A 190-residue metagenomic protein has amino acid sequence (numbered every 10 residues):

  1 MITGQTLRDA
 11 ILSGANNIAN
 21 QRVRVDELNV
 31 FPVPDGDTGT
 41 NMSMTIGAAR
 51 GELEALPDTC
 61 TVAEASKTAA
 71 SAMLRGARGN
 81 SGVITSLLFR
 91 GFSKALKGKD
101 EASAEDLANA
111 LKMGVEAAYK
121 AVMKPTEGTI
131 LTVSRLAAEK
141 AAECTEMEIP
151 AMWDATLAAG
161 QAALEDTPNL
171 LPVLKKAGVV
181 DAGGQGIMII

Functional and structural regions predicted by a protein language model:
M1-I190: N-terminal loops that bind phosphate or other acidic moieties and the adjacent beta-alpha structural core
